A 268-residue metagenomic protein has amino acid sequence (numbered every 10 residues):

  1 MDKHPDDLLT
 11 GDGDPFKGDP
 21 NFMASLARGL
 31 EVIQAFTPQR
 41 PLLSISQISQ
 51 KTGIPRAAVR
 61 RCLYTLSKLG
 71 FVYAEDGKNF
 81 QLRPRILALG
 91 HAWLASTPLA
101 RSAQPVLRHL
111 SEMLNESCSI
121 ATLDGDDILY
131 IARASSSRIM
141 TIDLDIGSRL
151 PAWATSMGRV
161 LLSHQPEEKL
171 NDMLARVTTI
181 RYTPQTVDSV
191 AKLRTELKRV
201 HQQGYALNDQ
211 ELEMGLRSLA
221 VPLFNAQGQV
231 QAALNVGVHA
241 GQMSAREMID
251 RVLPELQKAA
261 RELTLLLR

Functional and structural regions predicted by a protein language model:
D2-D7, D12, I139-L212: Short, solvent-exposed recognition segments
D2-S96, A100-R101, R261, L265-L266: N-terminal helix-turn-helix
K78-V177: Amphipathic alpha-helical effector-binding/dimerization core of metabolite-sensing transcriptional regulators
R217-V221: Short hydrophobic beta-strand micro-motif common in sensory/regulatory domains
L223-A226: Sensor-regulatory modules in signal-transduction proteins
A232-R268: Juxtadomain coupling helices with adjacent low-complexity linkers
